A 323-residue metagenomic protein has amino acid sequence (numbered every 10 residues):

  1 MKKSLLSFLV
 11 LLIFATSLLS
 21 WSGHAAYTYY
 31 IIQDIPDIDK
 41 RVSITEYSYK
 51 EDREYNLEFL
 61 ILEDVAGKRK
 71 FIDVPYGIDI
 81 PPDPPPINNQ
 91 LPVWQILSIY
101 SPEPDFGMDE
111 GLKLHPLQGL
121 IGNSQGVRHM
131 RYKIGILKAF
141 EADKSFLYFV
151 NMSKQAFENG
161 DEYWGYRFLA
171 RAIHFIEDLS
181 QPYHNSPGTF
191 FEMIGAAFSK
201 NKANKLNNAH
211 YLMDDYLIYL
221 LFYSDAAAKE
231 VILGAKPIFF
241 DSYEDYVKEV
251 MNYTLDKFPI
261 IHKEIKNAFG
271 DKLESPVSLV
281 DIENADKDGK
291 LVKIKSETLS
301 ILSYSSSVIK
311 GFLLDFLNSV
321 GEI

Functional and structural regions predicted by a protein language model:
M1-S4: Positively charged n-region of N-terminal signal peptides that target proteins for export
S7-S17: Bacterial N-terminal signal peptides
L19-E158, W164-R167, N185-I323: N-terminal, motif-rich segments that launch catalysis or mediate targeting to/interaction with membranes, typified by
G165-I176: Short alpha-helix carrying the canonical HExxH Zn2+-binding catalytic motif
I176-G188: Catalytic Zn2+-binding segment of zinc metalloproteases
